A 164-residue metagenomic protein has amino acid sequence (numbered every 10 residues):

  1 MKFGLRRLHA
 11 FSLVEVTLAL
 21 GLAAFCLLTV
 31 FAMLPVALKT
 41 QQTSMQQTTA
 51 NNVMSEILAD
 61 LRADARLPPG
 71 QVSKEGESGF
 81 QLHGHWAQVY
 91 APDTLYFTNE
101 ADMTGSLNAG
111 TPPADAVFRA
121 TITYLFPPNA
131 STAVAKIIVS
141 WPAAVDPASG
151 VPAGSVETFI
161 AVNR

Functional and structural regions predicted by a protein language model:
M1-F11: N-terminal leader/signal peptides at the extreme start of proteins
F11, T17-F25, L34-R164: Flexible, low-complexity segments enriched in proline/glycine/serine and punctuated by aromatic residues
